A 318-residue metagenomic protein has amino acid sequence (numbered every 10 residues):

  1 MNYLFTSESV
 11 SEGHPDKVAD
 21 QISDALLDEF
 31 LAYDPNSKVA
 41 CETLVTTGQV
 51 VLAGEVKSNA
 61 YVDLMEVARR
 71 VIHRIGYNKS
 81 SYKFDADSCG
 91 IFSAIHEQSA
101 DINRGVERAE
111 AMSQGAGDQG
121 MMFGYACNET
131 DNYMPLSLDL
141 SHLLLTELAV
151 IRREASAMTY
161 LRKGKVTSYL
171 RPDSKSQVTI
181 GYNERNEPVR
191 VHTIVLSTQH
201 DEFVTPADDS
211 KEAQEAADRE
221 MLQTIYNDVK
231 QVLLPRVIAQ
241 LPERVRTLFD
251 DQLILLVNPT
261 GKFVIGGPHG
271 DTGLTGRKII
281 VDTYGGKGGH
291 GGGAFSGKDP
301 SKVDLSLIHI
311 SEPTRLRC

Functional and structural regions predicted by a protein language model:
M1-A40: N-terminal, positively charged regions that mediate nucleic acid binding
T6, G48, G76-I265: Glycine-rich, mobile lid/loop segments that gate access to catalytic sites or pores
V10, H14-A19, G115-T130, V264-G288 (+1 more regions): Conserved phosphate/anionic-ligand binding catalytic regions in large, soluble enzymes, centered on
S11, E55-A60, C127-N132, Q199-P206 (+2 more regions): A generic structural motif
A40-S58: Short, charge-patterned binding micro-sites
S58-I72: Active-site-surrounding "flap" and adjacent substrate/cofactor-binding loops of secreted or lumenal enzymes, prototyped
S296-L307: Active-site pocket-shaping loop/turn-to-helix segments
I308-C318: Residue-level detector of conserved catalytic or cofactor/ligand-binding positions in enzyme active sites
